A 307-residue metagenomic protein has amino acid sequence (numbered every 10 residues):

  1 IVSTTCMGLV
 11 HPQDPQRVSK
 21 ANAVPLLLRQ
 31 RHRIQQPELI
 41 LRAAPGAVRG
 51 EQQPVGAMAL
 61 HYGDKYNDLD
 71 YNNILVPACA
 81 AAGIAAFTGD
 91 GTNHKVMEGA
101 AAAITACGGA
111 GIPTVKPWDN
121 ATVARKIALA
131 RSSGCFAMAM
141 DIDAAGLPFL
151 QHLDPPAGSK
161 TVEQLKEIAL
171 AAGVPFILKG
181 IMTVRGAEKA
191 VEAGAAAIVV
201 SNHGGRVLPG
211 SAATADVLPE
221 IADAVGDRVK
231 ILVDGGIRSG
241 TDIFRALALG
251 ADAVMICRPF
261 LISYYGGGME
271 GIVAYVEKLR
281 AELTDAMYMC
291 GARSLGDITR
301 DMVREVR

Functional and structural regions predicted by a protein language model:
I1-D119, L279, I298, R304: N-terminal capping/small domains of soluble enzymes
I1-L26, Q30, D216-R307: Alpha/beta catalytic cores of nucleotide-metabolism and tRNA/nucleoside-modifying enzymes
G63, T114, P156, L178 (+2 more regions): Short N-terminal micro-motifs specific to bacterial/archaeal maturation and metal-cluster initiation sites
D68, N72, V123, G158-T161 (+4 more regions): Generic structural signal for well-ordered, non-membrane alpha-helical segments in soluble metabolic enzymes
V76-P77, T105-A106, W118-V233, G240-S263 (+1 more regions): Alpha/beta enzyme core
A80, L170, Y288: Short polybasic/polar patches that bind polyanions
